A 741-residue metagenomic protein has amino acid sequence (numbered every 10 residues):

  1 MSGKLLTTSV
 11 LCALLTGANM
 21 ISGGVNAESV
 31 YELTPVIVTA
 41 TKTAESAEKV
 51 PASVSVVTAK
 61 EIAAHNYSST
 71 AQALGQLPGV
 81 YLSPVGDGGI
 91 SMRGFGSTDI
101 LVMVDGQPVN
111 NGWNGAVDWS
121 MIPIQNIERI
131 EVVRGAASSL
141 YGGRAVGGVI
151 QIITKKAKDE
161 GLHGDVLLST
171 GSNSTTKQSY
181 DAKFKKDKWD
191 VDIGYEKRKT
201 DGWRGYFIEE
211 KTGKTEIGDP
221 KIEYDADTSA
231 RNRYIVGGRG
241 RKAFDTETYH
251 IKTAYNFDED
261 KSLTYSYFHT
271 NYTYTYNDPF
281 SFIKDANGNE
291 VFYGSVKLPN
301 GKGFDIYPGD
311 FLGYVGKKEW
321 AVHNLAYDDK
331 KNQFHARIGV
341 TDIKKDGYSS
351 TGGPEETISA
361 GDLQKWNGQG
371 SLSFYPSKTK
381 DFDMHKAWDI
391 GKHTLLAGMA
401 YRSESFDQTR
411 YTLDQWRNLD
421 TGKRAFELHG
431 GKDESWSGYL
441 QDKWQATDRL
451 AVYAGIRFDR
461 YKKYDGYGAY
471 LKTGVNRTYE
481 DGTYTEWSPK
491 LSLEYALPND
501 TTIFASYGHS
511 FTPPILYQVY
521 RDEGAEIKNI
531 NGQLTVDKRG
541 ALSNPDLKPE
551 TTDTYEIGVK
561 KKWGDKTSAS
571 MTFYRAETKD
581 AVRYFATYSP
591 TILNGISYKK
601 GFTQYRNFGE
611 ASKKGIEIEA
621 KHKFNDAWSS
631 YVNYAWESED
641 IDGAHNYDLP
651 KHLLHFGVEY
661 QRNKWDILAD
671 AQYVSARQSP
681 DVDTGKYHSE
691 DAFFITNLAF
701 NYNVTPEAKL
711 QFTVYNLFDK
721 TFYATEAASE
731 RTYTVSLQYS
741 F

Functional and structural regions predicted by a protein language model:
M1-H65, A73-L77, E259, A286-E290: N-terminal Sec signal peptide and the immediately downstream disordered periplasmic leader that contains the TonB box
S68-A73, G88-S91, M103, D118-P123 (+3 more regions): N-terminal periplasmic accessory domains that precede and gate Gram-negative outer-membrane beta-barrel machines
A71-P108, E128: Extracytoplasmic beta-strand/coil segments of soluble accessory domains associated with Gram-negative outer-membrane
P108-R134: Short acidic/polar hinge/loop motifs at secondary-structure boundaries that mediate gating or recognition
T170-T200, E210-N277, K317-D328: Transmembrane beta-barrel wall of Gram-negative outer-membrane proteins
A254-N271, D310-Y470, T478, A496 (+4 more regions): Face-selective signature of the C-terminal outer-membrane beta-barrel domain
K330, H335-S349, K392, D407 (+6 more regions): Membrane-embedded beta-barrel scaffold of Gram-negative outer-membrane proteins
Q445-V452, R460, S568-K579, T587 (+4 more regions): Gram-negative outer-membrane beta-barrel transporters
